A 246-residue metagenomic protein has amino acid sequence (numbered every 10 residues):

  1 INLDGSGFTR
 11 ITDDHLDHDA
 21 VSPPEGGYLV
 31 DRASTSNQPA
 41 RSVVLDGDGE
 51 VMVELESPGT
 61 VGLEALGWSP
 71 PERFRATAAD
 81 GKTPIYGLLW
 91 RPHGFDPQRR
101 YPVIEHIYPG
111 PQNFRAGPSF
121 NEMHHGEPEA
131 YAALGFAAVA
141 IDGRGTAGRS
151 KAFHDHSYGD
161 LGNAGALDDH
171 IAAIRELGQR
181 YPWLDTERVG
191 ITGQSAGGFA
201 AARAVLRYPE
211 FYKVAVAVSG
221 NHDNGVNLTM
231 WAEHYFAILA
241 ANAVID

Functional and structural regions predicted by a protein language model:
L3, G7-R99, M123, E129-A133 (+1 more regions): Non-catalytic accessory segments flanking enzyme active sites
R10, L29-D31, V44, R75 (+7 more regions): Structured core elements
D13, S57, A78, P109 (+3 more regions): Active-site donor-binding loop signature of nucleotide-sugar glycosyltransferases
S36, G49, G81, P92-F95 (+5 more regions): Short, glycine-/Ser/Thr-/acidic-enriched flexible segments
R41, R99-R100, F114-S119, R149-A152 (+1 more regions): Short, solvent-exposed loop/turn and secondary-structure capping segments
R99-Y101, E187-R188: Short coil/turn segments at beta-strand junctions that form active-site/ligand-binding loops
R100-Y101, P109-P128, G143: The serine-hydrolase catalytic nucleophile loop
H106, H124-L134, A140-D246: Active-site-proximal cap/loop segments of hydrolase catalytic domains
